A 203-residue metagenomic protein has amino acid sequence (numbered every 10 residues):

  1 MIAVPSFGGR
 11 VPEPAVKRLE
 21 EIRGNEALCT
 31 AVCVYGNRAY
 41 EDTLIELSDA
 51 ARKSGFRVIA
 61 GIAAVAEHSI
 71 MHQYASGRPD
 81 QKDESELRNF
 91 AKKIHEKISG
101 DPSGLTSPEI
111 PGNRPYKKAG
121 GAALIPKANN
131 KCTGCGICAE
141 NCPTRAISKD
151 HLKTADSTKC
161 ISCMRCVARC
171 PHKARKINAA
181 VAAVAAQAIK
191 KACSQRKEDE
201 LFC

Functional and structural regions predicted by a protein language model:
I2-G121, A179-A186, K190-C203: FMN-binding flavodoxin-like domain, especially the glycine-rich phosphate-binding loop
A75-S76, A155-S157: Short helix/strand-bridging catalytic loops that position acidic/His residues to coordinate divalent metals and engage
T106-P143: A mid-sequence, solvent-exposed acidic-amphipathic segment
A128, T133, I137-A155, I161 (+1 more regions): Iron-sulfur cluster-binding cysteine motifs and their immediate structural context in ferredoxin-like electron-transfer
